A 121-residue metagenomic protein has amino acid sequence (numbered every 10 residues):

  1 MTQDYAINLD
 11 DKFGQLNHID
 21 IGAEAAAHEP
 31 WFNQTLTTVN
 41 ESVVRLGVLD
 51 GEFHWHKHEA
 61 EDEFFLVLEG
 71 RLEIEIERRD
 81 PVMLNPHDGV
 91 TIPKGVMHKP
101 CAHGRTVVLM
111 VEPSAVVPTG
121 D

Functional and structural regions predicted by a protein language model:
M1-R45: A short, N-terminal "cap"/entry segment at the start of jelly-roll beta-barrel domains of the cupin/DSBH fold
E29-P30, V43-E59: Conserved short histidine dyad/triad with adjacent acidic residue
N40, L68-E69, N85-P86, G104 (+1 more regions): A cytosolic small-molecule/anion-sensing beta-strand core signal
S42-V43, L72, D80, V96: Short acidic/polar mixed-charge low-complexity motifs
V44, F53-W55, G70-E75, G89-V90 (+1 more regions): Short beta-strand segments in beta-sandwich/barrel cores
V48-D50, H58-E77, V111: Short, conserved beta-strand element in jelly-roll/cupin
R78-K94: Short acidic-glycine-tyrosine-enriched beta hairpin
K94-D121: Ligand-binding loop in jelly-roll beta-barrel domains
